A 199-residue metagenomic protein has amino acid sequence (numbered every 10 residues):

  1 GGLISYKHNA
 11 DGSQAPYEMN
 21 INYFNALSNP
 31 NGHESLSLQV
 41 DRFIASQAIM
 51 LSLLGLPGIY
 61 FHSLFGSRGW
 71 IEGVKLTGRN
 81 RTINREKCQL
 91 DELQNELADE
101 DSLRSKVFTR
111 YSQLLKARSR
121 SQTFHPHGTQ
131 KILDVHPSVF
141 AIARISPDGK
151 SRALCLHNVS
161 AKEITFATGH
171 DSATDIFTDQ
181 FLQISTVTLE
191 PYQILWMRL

Functional and structural regions predicted by a protein language model:
G1-H170, T178-L199: Active-site and adjacent substrate-binding regions of carbohydrate-active enzymes
